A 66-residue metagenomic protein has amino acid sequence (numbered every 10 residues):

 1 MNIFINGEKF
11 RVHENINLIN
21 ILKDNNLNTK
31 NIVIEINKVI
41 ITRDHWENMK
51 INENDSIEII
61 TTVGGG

Functional and structural regions predicted by a protein language model:
I16-N26: Short amphipathic, charge-patterned alpha-helical segments
I41-W46: Short alpha-helix capping/helix-loop boundary micro-motifs
